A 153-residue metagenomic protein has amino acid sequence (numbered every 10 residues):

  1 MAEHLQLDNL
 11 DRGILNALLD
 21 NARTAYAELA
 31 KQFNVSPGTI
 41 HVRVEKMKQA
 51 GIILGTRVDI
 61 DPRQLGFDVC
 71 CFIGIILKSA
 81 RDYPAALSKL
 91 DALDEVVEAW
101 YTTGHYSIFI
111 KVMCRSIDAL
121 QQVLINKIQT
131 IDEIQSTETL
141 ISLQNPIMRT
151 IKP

Functional and structural regions predicted by a protein language model:
M1-P153: A compositional/biophysical signature of low hydrophobicity enriched in polar/charged and small residues
